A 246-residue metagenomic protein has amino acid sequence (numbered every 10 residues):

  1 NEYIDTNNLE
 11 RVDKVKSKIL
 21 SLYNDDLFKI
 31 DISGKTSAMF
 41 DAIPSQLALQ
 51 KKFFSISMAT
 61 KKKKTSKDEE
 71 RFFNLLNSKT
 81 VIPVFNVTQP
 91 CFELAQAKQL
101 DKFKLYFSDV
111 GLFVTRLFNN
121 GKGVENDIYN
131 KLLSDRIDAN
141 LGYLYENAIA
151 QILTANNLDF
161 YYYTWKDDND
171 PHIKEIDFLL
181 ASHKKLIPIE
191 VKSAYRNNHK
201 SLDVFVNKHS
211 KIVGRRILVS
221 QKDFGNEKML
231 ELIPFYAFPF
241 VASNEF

Functional and structural regions predicted by a protein language model:
E2-K174, L180: Accessory nucleic acid-recognition modules appended to NTPase machines
D159, A181, R196, D223-N226: C-terminal accessory subdomains of helicases
K174, N198-L202: Residues at alpha-helix caps and immediate loop-helix transition turns in enzyme cores, especially N- and C-cap
L180-P188: Active-site beta-strand-loop-beta-strand hairpin of nuclease catalytic cores that positions key catalytic residues
V191-H199: Short beta-strand-loop-alpha-helix junction that forms the active-site gateway of nucleic-acid-processing nucleases
F205-G214: Arginine/glycine-rich "motif VI" loop of SF2 helicases in the C-terminal RecA-like domain
G214-S220: Short, hydrophobic beta-strand segments that form beta-sheet elements in well-ordered domains
Q221-F246: Domain-level recognition of nuclease-like catalytic cores that cleave nucleotide substrates
